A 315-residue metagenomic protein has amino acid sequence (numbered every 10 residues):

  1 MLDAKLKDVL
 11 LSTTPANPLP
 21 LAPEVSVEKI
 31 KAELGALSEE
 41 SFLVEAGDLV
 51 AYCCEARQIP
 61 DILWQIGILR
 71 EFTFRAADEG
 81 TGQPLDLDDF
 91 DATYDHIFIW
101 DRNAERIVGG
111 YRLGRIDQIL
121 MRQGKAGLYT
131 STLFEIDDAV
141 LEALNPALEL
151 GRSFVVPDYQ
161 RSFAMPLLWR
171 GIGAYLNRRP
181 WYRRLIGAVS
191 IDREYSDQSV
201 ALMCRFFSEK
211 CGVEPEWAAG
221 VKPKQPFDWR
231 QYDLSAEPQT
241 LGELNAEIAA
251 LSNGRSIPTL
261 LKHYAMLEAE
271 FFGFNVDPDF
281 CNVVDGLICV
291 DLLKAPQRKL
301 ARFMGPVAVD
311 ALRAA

Functional and structural regions predicted by a protein language model:
M1, F272-V276, L287-C289: Conserved active-site loop/cleft motifs that coordinate metal ions or position small ligands
M1-L19, R230-P238, G242: Non-catalytic C-terminal accessory region of glycerolipid acyltransferases and related lyso-lipid remodeling enzymes
P15-R57: Conserved N-terminal entry element of GNAT/NAT acetyltransferase domains
L43-R115: Short amphipathic alpha-helix that is part of the acyltransferase structural core
D61, E71, T81-P84, Q118-E270 (+1 more regions): Acyl-donor binding region in acyl/amide transferases
V284-K294: C-terminal "cap" of GNAT-fold acetyltransferases
A301-R302: Basic, polyanion-binding surface patches
V307-A315: Short, cationic low-complexity segments
